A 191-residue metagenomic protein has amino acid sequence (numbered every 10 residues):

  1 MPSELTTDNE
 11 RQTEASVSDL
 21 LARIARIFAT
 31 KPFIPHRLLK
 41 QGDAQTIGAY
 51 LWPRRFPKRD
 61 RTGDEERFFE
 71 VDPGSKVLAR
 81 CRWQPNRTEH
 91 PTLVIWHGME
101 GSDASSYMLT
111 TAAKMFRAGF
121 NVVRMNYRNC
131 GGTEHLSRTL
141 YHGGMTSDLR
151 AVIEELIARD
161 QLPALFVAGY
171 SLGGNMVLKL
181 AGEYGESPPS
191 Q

Functional and structural regions predicted by a protein language model:
M1-R54: N-terminal presequences and immediately downstream first alpha-helices
A44-N86: N-terminal cap/lid segment of alpha/beta-hydrolase-fold proteins
G63, L109, G143-T146: Short, surface-exposed alpha-helical segments at coil->helix boundaries
R67, V94, V123, F166-A168: Hydrophobic/aromatic beta-strand patches that form the interior of the parallel beta-sheet core in alpha/beta enzyme
V71-S75, A104, H142-T146: Phosphate/oxyanion-binding active-site loops and adjacent basic polyanion-contact surfaces
R82-L136, A151, E155: Short, surface-exposed "cap/lid" segments of acyl-processing enzymes
C130-F166: Catalytic nucleophile-loop/oxyanion-hole region of alpha/beta-hydrolase and closely related hydrolase-like folds
V152-Q191: Primarily recognizes the serine-hydrolase "nucleophile elbow" in alpha/beta-hydrolase and SGNH/GDSL folds
